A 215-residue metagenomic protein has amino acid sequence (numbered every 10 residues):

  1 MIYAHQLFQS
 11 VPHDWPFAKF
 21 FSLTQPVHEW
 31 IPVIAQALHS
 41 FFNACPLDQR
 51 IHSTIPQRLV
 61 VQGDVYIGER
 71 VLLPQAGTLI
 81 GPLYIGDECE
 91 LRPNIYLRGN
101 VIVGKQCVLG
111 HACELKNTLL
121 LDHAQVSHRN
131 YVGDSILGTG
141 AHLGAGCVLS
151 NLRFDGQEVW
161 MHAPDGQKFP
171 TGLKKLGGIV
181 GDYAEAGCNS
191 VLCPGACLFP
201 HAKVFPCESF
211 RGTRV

Functional and structural regions predicted by a protein language model:
M1-R58, A196, P200-H201, P206-E208 (+1 more regions): Terminal amphipathic alpha-helical/low-complexity segments used for targeting or macromolecular assembly
Q6-Q25, Q62-D64, R70, Q75-A76 (+3 more regions): N-terminal short leaders/motifs
F20, N94, N189: Flexible, glycine/proline-enriched loop segments at strand-loop-helix junctions that form or flank small-ligand binding
D48-I51, I67-G68, G181, A186: Conserved short histidine dyad/triad with adjacent acidic residue
I51-S53, V71, C113: Small-residue (G/S/T/A) turn/hinge positions that recur once per unit in extracellular repeat modules
V61-Q106: Glycine-rich active-site/cofactor-binding loop and its immediate structural neighborhood
H111, N117-V215: Glycine-rich hexapeptide-repeat left-handed beta-helix
